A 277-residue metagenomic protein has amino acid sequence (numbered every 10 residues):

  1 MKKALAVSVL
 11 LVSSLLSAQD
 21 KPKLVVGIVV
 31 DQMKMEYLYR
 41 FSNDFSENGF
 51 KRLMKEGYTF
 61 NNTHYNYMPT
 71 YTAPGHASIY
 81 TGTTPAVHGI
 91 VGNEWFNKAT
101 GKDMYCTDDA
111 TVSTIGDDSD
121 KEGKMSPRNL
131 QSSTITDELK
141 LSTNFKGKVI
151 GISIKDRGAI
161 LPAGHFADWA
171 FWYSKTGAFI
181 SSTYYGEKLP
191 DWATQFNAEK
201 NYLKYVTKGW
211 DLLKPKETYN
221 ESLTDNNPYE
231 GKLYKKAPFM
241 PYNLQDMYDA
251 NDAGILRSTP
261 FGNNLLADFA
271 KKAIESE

Functional and structural regions predicted by a protein language model:
M1-A4: Positively charged n-region of N-terminal signal peptides that target proteins for export
V9-A18: Hydrophobic h-region of N-terminal signal peptides that target proteins for export in Gram-negative bacteria
S13, Q32-M35, T59-F60, N66-Y71 (+4 more regions): Solvent-exposed loop/turn segments at secondary-structure junctions within structured extracellular/periplasmic domains
K21-P22, G262: Secondary-structure capping and boundary motifs in well-ordered enzyme cores
P22-K34, L53, I79, L139 (+1 more regions): Beta-strand elements within well-structured catalytic alpha/beta cores of enzymes that handle phosphate/sulfate esters
V29, M33-Y37, S46-F50, G75-H76 (+3 more regions): Stable alpha-helical elements in mature extracytoplasmic
Y39-H88, E94, K148-I152: Short, structured active-site-proximal loop/turn typified by the sulfatase FGly-forming signature C/S-X-P-X-R
T84, G92-E277: His/Asp/Glu-rich, glycine-adjacent segments that coordinate divalent cations and/or stabilize oxyanion chemistry on
